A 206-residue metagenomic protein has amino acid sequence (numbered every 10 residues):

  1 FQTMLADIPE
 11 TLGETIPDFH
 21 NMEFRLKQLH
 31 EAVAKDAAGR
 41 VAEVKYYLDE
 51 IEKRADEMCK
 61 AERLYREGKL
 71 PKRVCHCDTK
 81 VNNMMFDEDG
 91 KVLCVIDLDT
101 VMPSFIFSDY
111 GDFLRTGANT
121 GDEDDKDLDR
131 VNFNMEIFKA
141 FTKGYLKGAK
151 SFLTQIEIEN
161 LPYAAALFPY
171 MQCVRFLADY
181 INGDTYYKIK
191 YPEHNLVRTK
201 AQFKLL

Functional and structural regions predicted by a protein language model:
Q2-P9, L146-A149: Protein kinase-like catalytic domain
D7-H76, V81-D89, T185-R198: ATP-dependent phospho-/nucleotidyl transfer catalytic cores
E50-E57, A140, G144, L205: Amphipathic alpha-helical segments that form well-ordered structural scaffolds and often line/cohere around active
P71-H76, M102, F133, I137 (+2 more regions): Secondary-structure capping and boundary motifs in well-ordered enzyme cores
N82-D122: Catalytic activation segment of kinase domains across protein kinase-like and atypical kinase folds
F107-S151, L167-Y186: Active-site activation/catalytic loop segments of kinase-like enzymes and analogous catalytic loops in related
L153-A165: All-alpha amphipathic helical-bundle segments outside canonical DNA-binding/catalytic cores that form hydrophobic
L196-L206: Charge-rich, low-complexity intrinsically disordered segments
